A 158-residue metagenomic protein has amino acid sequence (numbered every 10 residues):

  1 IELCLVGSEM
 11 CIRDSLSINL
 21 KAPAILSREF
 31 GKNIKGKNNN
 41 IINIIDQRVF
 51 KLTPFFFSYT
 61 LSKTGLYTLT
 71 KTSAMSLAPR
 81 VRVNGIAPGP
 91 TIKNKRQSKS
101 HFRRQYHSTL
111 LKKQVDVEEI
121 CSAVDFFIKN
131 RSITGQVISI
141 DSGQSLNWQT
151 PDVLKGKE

Functional and structural regions predicted by a protein language model:
I1-G7: Single conserved hydrophobic/aromatic residue that forms the stacking wall/gate of nucleotide- or nucleobase-binding
S8-A24, I42, Y59, L66 (+2 more regions): Catalytic Tyr-X3-Lys loop
S17-G36, A74-M75, P79, D125 (+1 more regions): Amphipathic alpha-helical dimer-interface segment in Rossmann-like NAD(P)H-dependent oxidoreductases
K21, N40-G65, T70-A78, P90 (+1 more regions): Catalytic loop of short-chain dehydrogenase/reductase
N33-I45, P79-V81, Q136: Active-site loop of short-chain dehydrogenase/reductase
Y67, L77-T91, I133-I140: Conserved Rossmann-fold SDR core element
S100-E119: Catalytic Tyr-x(3-8)-Lys segment
V117-I140, S145-L146, P151: C-terminal substrate-recognition "lid" of short-chain dehydrogenase/reductases
